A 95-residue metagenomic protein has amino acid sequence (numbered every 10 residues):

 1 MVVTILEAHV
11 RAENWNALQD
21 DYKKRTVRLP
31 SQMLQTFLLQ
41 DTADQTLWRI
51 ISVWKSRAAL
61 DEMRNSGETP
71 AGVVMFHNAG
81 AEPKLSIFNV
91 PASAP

Functional and structural regions predicted by a protein language model:
V2, H9, Q35-R49, A71-P95: Glycine-rich beta-strand-turn "strand-cap" elements at beta-sheet edges
V3, E13, N65-G67: Glycine-centered flexibility motif
H9-Q19: Short, surface-exposed ligand-recognition loops at beta-strand->loop->(often short) alpha-helix junctions that present
R11-E13, A43, K55-R57: Short coil/turn motifs at secondary-structure junctions
N14-N16, A58-L60, S93: Residue-level signal for secondary-structure boundary sites
K24-Q35, V53-I87: An amphipathic, aromatic/His-enriched active-site/gating alpha helix that lines ligand/cofactor pockets
